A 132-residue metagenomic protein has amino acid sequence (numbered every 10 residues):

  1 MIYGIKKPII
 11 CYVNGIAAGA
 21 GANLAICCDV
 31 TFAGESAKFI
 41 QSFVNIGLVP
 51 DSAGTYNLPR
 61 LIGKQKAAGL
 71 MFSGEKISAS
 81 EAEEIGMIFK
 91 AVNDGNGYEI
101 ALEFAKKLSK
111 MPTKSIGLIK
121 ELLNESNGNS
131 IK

Functional and structural regions predicted by a protein language model:
I2-G4, Y12, A18-F72, I85 (+2 more regions): CoA-thioester-processing core
G4-I5, M111: Alpha-helix C-cap/termination motif
C11-Y12, A91: Cytosolic beta-strand hydrophobic patch enriched in CBS
F32-A37, I88-K132: C-terminal long alpha-helix characteristic of the crotonase
